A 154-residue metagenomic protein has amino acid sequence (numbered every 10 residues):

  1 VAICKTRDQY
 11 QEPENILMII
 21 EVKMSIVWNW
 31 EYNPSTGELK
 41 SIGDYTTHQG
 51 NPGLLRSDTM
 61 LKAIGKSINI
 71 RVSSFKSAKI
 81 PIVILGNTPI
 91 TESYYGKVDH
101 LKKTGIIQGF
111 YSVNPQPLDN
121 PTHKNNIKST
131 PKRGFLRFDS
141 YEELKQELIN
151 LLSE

Functional and structural regions predicted by a protein language model:
V1-I3, L17-I19, I106-V113: Ordered hydrophobic segments in well-structured contexts
A2-Q9, M24: Active-site beta-strand termini and strand-to-loop segments that position acidic
Q9, Q49, D99-K102: Generic structural signal for short, flexible, solvent-exposed coil/loop and linker residues
Q11-M18, V22-S93: Catalytic cores of nucleic-acid endonucleases
I68-N69, F75-E154: Non-catalytic C-terminal interaction segments of nucleic acid-processing enzymes
